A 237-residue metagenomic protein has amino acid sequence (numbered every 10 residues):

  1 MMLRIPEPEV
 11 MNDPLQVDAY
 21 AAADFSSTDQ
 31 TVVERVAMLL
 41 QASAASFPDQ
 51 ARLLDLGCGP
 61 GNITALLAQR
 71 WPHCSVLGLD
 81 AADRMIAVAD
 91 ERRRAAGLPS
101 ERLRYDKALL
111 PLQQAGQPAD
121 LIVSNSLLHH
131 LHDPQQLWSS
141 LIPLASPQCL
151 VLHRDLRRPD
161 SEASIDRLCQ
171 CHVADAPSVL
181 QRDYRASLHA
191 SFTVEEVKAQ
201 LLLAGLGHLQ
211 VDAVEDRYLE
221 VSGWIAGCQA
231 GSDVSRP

Functional and structural regions predicted by a protein language model:
M1-A19: N-terminal, positively charged/glycine-rich alpha-helical extensions of SAM-dependent methyltransferases
S26-D49: Conserved alpha-helix/loop element of class I SAM-dependent methyltransferases that forms part of the SAM/SAH-binding
D49-G59: Conserved class I S-adenosyl-L-methionine
L54, N62-L110: Class I SAM-dependent methyltransferase SAM/SAH-binding core
V123: A conserved beta-strand element that flanks and buttresses the S-adenosyl-L-methionine
L131-L141: A short, conserved alpha-helix within the catalytic core of class I
Q148-D155: Conserved beta-strand signature within the Rossmann-like core of class I S-adenosyl-L-methionine
L156-A204, Q210-D212: C-terminal alpha-helical "lid/dimerization" subdomain adjacent to the S-adenosyl-L-methionine
